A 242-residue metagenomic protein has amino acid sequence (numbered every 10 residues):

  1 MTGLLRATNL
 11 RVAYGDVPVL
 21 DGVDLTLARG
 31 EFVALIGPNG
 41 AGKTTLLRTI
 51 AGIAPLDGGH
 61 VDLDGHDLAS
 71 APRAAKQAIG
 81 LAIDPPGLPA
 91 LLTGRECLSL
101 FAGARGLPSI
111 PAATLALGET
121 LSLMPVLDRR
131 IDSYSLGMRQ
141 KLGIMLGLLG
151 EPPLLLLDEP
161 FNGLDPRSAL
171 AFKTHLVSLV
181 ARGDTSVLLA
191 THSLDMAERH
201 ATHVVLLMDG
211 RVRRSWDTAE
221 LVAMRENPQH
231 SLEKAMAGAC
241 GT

Functional and structural regions predicted by a protein language model:
I36-P38: The feature captures the beta-strand-to-loop junction immediately N-terminal to the Walker
A51: Helix-to-loop junction immediately C-terminal to a conserved catalytic motif
G59-D67, A75: Conserved ABC transporter NBD signature motif
S99, G103, S109-V126: Conserved ABC ATPase "signature" region
G150: Conserved signature/switch motifs of ABC ATPase nucleotide-binding domains
L155-E159: Catalytic Walker B motif of ABC-type/P-loop ATPase nucleotide-binding domains
L170-R182: Helical segment within the ABC ATPase nucleotide-binding domain
A190-H192: H-loop/switch region of ABC-family ATPase nucleotide-binding domains
